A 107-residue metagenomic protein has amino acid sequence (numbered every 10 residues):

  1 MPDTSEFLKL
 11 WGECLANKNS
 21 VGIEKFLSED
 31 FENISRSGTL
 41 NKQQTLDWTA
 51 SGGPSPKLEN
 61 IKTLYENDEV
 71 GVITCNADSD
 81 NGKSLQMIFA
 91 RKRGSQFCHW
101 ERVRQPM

Functional and structural regions predicted by a protein language model:
M1-F7: N-terminal intrinsically disordered, low-complexity tails enriched in polar/charged
P2, N17-I34: Short, well-ordered alpha-helical segments enriched in acidic and aromatic residues
F7-A16, E32-M107: A beta-strand edge to alpha-helix "cap/lid" segment located at domain peripheries
